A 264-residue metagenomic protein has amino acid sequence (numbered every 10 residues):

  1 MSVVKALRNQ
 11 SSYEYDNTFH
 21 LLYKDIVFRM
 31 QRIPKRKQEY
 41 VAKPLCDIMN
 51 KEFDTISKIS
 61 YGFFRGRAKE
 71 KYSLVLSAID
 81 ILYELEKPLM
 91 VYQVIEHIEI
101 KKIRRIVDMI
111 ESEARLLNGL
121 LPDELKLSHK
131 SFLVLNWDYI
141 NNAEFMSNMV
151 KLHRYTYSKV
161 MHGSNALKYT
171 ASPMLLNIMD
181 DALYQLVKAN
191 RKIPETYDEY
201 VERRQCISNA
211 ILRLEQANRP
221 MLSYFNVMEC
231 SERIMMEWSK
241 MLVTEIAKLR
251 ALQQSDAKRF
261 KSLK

Functional and structural regions predicted by a protein language model:
M1-K264: Amphipathic alpha-helical assembly/interaction segments
